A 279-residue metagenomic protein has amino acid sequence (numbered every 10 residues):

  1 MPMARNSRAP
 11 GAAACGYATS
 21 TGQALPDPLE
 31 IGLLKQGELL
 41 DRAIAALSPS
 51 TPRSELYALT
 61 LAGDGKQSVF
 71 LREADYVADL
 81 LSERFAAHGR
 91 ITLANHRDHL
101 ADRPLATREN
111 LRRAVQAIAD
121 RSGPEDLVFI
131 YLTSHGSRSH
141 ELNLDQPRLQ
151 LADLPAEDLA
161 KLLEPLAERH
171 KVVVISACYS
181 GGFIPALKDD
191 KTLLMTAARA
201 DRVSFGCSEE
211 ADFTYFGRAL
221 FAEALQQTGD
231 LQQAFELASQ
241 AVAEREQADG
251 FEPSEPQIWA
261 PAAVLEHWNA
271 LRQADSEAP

Functional and structural regions predicted by a protein language model:
M1-E125, A211, L271-P279: Boundary/activation segment at the start of structured domains
S54-Y57, A86-R90, G123-V128, L166-V172 (+2 more regions): Loop/turn elements at helix/coil->beta-strand transitions in domains of secreted/extracellular proteins
L61-S68, H96-L105, L144-Q150, V173 (+2 more regions): Second-shell loop/turn segments in exported
D64, L80-H88, A114-S122, K161-R169 (+3 more regions): Structured segments of extracytoplasmic/periplasmic soluble domains in secreted or envelope-associated proteins
D64-Q67, N95-L100, S134-S139, R169 (+3 more regions): Solvent-exposed loop/turn segments at secondary-structure junctions within structured extracellular/periplasmic domains
R72-Y76, L80, A106, N110-A117 (+8 more regions): Extracytoplasmic/secreted proteins, especially bacterial periplasmic and envelope-associated proteins
S134-A167: A short, glycine/acidic-enriched catalytic loop
V172, A177-L271, D275-A278: Active-site-proximal C-terminal subdomain of hydrolase catalytic domains
